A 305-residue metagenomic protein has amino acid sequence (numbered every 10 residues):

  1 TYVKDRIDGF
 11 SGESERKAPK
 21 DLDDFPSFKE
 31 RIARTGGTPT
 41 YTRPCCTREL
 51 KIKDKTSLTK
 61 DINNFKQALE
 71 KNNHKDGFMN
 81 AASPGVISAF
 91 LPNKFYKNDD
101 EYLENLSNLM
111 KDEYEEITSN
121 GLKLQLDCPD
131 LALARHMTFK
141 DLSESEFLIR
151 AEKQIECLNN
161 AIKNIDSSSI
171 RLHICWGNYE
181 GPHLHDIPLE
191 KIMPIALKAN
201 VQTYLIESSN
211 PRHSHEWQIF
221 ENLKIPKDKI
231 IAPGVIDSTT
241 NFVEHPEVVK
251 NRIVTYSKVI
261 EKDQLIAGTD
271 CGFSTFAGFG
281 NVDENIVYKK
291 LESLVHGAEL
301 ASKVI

Functional and structural regions predicted by a protein language model:
T1-I305: Domain-level signal for soluble alpha/beta catalytic cores
